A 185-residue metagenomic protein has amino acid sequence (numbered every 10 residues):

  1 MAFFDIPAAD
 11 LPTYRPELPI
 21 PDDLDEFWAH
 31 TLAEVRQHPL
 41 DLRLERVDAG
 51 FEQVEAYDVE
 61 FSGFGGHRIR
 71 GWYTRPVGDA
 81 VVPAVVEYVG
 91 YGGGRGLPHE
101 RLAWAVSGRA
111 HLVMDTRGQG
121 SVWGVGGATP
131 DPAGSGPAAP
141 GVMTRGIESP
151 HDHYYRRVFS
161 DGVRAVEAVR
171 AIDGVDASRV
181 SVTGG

Functional and structural regions predicted by a protein language model:
M1-E55: N-terminal targeting or regulatory segments adjacent to alpha/beta-hydrolase or S9 domains
E55-P76, A84: A short loop-to-beta-strand scaffold at the N-terminal edge of the catalytic core in hydrolase folds
G71-P76, A80-G92, H111: Short beta-strand element of the alpha/beta-hydrolase
P76-G78, A171-V175: Glycine-rich helix-loop-beta junction characteristic of Rossmann-like nucleotide cofactor-binding loops
G92-V106: The serine-hydrolase catalytic nucleophile loop
L102-A103, A110-S160: Cap/lid segment of the alpha/beta-hydrolase catalytic domain
D173-G185: Alpha/beta-hydrolase fold nucleophile elbow
